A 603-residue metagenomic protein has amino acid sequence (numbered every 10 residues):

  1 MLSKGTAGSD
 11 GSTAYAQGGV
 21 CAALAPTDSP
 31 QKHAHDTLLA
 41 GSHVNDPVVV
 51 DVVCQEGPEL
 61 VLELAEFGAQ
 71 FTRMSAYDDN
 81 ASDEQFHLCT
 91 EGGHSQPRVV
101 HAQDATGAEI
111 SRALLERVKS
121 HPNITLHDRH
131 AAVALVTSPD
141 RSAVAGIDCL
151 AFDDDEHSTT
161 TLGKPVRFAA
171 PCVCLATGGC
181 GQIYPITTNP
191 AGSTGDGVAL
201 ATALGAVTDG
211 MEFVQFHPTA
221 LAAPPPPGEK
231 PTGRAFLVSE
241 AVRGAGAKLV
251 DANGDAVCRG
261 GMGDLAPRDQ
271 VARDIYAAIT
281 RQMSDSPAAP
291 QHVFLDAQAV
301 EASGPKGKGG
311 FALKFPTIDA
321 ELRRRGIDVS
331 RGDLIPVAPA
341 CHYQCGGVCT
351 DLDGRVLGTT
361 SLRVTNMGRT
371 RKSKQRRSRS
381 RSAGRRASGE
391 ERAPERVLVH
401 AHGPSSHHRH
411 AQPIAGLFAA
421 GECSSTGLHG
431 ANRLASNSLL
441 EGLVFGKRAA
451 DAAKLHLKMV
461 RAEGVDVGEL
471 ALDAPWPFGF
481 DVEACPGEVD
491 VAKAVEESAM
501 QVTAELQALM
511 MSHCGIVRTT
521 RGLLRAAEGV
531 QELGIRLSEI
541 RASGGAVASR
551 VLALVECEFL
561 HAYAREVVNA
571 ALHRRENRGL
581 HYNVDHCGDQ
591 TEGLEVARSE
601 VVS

Functional and structural regions predicted by a protein language model:
G5-L38, S42, T219, E229: Conserved N-terminal glycine-rich FAD pyrophosphate-binding loop of Rossmann-like flavoproteins
T6-G8, Y15-C21, E63, A69-P97 (+10 more regions): Glycine- and aromatic-enriched mobile tails/lids
H43-P47, E84-R112, G181-P185, F294-E301 (+1 more regions): Helix-loop-beta segment of a Rossmann-like dinucleotide-binding subdomain
V48-Q55, P97-E116, H127, T187-G195 (+3 more regions): Short beta-strand to alpha-helix junction loop
A65-E156, T160-K164, A176, L221-P224: Conserved redox-cofactor binding core of oxidoreductases
T160-C172, Q412-G416: Core beta-strand elements of the Rossmann-like FAD/NAD(P) dinucleotide-binding domain in flavoenzyme oxidoreductases
C172-E229, F236, A435-R448, A452: Glycine-rich loop(s) and the adjacent beta-strand/alpha-helix scaffold that form part
L200, A206-H342, L398-V399, A452-K458: An anion/pyrophosphate-binding glycine-rich loop and adjacent beta-alpha core in soluble alpha-beta enzymes
